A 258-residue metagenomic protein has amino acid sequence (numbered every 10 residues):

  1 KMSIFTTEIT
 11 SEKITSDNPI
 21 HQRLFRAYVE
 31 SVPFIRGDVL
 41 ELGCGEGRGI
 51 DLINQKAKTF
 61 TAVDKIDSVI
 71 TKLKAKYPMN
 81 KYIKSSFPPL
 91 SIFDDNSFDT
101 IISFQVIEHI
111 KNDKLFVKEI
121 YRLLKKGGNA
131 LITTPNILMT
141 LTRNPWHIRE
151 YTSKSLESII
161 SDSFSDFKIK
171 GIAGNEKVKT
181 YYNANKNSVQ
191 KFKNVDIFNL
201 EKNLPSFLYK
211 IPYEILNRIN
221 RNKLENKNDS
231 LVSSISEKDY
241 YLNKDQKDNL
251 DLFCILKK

Functional and structural regions predicted by a protein language model:
K1-D94, T100-F104, V117, S230-D239 (+1 more regions): Conserved N-terminal segment of class I S-adenosyl-L-methionine
Q105-H109: A short His-aromatic
K111-L115, T142: Short N-terminal helix/helix-N-cap motif within the alpha/beta-hydrolase-1
K114-K126: A short glycine-rich, Lys/Arg-flanked "PGG" loop and its adjoining helix->strand segment in the class I
G128-T134: Conserved beta-strand signature within the Rossmann-like core of class I S-adenosyl-L-methionine
T140-S158: Acceptor-substrate binding/catalytic loop of class I
S165-E176: Conserved S-adenosyl-L-methionine
G174-K258: A C-terminal cap/extension of S-adenosyl-L-methionine-dependent methyltransferases that defines the acceptor-substrate
